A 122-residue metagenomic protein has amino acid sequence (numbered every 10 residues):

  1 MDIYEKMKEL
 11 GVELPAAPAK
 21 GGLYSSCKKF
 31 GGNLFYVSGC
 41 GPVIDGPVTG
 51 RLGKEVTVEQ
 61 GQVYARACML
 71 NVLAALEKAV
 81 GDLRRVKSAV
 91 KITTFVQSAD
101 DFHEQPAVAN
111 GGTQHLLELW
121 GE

Functional and structural regions predicted by a protein language model:
M1-E122: Short, polar/acidic, helix-capping and beta-turn segments at strand->helix junctions that line the mouths
